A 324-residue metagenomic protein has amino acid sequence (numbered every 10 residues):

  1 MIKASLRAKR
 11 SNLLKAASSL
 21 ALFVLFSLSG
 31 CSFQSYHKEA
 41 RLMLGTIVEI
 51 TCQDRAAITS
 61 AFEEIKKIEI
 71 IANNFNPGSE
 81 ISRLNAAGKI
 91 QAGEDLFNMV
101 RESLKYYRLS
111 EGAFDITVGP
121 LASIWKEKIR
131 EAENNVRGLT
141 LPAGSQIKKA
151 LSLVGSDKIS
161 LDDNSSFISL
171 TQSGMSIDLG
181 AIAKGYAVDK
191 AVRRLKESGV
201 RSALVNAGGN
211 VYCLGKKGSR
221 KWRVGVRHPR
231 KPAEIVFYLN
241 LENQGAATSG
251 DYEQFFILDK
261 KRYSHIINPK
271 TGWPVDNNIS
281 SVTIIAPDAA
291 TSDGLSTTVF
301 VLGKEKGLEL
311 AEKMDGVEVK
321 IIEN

Functional and structural regions predicted by a protein language model:
I2-R10, A16-S19, F23-N324: Mature catalytic core of soluble alpha/beta enzymes
